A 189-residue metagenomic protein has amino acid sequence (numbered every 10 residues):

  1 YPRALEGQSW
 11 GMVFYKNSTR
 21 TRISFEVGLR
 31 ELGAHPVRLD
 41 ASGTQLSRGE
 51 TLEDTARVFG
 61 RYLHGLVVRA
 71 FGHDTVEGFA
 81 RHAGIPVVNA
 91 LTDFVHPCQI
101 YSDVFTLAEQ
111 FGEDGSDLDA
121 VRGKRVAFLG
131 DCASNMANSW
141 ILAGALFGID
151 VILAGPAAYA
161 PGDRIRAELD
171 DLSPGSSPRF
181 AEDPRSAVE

Functional and structural regions predicted by a protein language model:
Y1-S9, V121-G123: Immediate post-signal peptide segment of exported/extracytoplasmic ligand-binding proteins
P2, A56, P184-R185: Short hydrophobic/charged patches on amphipathic alpha-helices used for structural packing and interfaces
P2, Y62, V68, V104 (+3 more regions): Bulky hydrophobic/aromatic packing residues
L5-A108: Phosphate/diphosphate ligand-binding glycine-rich loop within oxidoreductases
Y15-V27, Q110, D114-E189: Glycine-rich phosphate/diphosphate-binding loop of Rossmann-like nucleotide-binding domains
